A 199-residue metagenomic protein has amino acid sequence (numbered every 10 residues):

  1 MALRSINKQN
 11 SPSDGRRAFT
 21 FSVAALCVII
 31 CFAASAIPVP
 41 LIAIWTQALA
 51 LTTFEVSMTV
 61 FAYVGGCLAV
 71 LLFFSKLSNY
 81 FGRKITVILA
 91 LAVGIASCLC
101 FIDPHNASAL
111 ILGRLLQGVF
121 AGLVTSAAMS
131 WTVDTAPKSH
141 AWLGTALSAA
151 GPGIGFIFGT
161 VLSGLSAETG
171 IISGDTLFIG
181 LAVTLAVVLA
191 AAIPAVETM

Functional and structural regions predicted by a protein language model:
F19-T53: Extracytoplasmic
F32, A36, I102, G118-S126 (+1 more regions): Small-residue-rich segments within alpha-helical transmembrane domains of MFS-like 12-TM solute carriers
A50, G82, D103-S108: Helix-breaking motifs and short loop linkers at transmembrane-helix boundaries and internal kinks in secondary membrane
M58-S75, T125, M129: Central cavity-lining transmembrane alpha-helices of secondary-active solute carriers, predominantly the Major
I85-C100: Structural signature of the two symmetry-related core transmembrane helices
S97, S108-Q117: Paired small-residue
G113-A150: Cytoplasmic helix-loop-helix junction between adjacent transmembrane helices in 12-TM secondary transporters
A146-V196: Helix-loop-helix hairpin linking two adjacent transmembrane segments in secondary transporters
